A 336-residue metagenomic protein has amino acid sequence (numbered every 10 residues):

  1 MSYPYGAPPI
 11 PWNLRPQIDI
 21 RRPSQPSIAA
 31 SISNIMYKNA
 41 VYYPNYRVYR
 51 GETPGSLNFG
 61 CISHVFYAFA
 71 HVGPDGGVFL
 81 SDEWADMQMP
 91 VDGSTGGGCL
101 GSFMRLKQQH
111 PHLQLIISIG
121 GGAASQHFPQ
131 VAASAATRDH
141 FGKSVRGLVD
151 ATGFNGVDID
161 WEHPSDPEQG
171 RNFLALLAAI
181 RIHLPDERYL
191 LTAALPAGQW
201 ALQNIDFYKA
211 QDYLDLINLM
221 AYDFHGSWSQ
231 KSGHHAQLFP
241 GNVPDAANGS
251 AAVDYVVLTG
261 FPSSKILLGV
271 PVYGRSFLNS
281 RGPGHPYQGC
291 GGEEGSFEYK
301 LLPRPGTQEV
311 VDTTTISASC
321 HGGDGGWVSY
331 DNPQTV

Functional and structural regions predicted by a protein language model:
M1-S31: Low-complexity, intrinsically disordered flanking regions
I28, I32-V149, S232: Glycan-recognition patch characteristic of GH18 chitinases/ENGases and related GlcNAc/peptidoglycan-binding proteins
S63, N155, D215: Receiver (REC) domain switch/active-site residues of two-component response regulators
V65, I117, I159, I217 (+1 more regions): Conserved, mostly hydrophobic/aromatic
Y67-A70, R105-Q108, G121, R146 (+4 more regions): Sec-exported extracytoplasmic/periplasmic mature domains
D75-T95, E162-G306: Substrate-binding surface in catalytic domains of secreted glycosidases
A135-V157, L176-A179, H183, L202-A210: An active-site-proximal structural segment forming one wall of the substrate-binding cleft that immediately precedes
G292-V336: Hydrophobic, secondary-structure "cap" segments at the distal end of domains
